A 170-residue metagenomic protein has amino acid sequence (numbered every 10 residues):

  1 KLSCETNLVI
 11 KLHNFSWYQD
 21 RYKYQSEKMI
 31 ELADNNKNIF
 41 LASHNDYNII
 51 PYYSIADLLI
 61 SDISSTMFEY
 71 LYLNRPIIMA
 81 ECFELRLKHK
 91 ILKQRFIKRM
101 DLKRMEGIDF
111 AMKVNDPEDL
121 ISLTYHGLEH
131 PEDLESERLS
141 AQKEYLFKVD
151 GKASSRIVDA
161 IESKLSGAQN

Functional and structural regions predicted by a protein language model:
K1-L2, M67: Short amphipathic alpha-helices and their capping/turn segments at secondary-structure boundaries
S3-N45: Catalytic donor nucleotide-activated moiety binding site of glycosyltransferases and closely related
D46-I55: Short acidic alpha-helix that forms the nucleotide-activated donor recognition element in Leloir-type transferases
Y53, L71-L73, L165: Short glycine/proline-enriched turns and hinge-like loops at secondary-structure junctions
S65-Y145: Catalytic binding pocket for nucleotide-activated donors in carbohydrate/polymer assembly enzymes
D150-N170: C-terminal alpha-helical cap of glycosyltransferases
